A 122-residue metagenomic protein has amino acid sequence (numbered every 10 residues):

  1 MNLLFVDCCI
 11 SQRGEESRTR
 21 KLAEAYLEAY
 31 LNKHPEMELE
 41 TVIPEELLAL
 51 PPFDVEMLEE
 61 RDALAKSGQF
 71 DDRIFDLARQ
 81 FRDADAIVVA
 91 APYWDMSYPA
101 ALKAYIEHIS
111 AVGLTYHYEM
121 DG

Functional and structural regions predicted by a protein language model:
M1-A91, M96-A100, A104-E107, A111: N-terminal beta1-alpha1-beta2 submodule of the flavodoxin-like/Rossmannoid cofactor-binding fold
I109-G122: Short, acidic/small-residue loops that bind anionic groups at enzyme active sites
